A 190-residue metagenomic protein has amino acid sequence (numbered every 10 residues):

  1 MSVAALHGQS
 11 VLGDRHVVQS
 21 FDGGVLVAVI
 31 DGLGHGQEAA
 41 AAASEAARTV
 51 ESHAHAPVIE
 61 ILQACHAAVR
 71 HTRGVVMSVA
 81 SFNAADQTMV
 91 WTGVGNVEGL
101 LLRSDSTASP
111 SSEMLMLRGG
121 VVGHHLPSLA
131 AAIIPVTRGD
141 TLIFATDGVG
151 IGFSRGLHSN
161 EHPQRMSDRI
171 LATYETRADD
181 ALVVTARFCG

Functional and structural regions predicted by a protein language model:
M1-A28, L33-A39, A43-G190: Conserved subregion of the PPM/PP2C metallophosphatase catalytic domain
